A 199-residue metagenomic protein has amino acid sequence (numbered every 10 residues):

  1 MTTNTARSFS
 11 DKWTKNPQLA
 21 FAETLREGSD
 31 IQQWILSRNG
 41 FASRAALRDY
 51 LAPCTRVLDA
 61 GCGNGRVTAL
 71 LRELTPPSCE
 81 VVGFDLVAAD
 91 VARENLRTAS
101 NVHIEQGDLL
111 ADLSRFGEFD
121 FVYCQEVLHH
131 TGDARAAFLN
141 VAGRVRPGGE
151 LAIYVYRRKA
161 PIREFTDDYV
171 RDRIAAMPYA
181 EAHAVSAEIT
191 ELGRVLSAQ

Functional and structural regions predicted by a protein language model:
M1-G117: Conserved N-terminal segment of class I S-adenosyl-L-methionine
A69, T131-A136: Short N-terminal helix/helix-N-cap motif within the alpha/beta-hydrolase-1
Y123: A conserved beta-strand element that flanks and buttresses the S-adenosyl-L-methionine
V127: Hydrophobic adenine-recognition pocket in adenosine-nucleotide-binding enzymes
H130-T131, A160: Short glycine-rich, flexible loops that bind phosphorylated cofactors or substrates
R135-P147: A short glycine-rich, Lys/Arg-flanked "PGG" loop and its adjoining helix->strand segment in the class I
E150-E191: Conserved class I S-adenosyl-L-methionine
G193-Q199: Alpha/beta-hydrolase
